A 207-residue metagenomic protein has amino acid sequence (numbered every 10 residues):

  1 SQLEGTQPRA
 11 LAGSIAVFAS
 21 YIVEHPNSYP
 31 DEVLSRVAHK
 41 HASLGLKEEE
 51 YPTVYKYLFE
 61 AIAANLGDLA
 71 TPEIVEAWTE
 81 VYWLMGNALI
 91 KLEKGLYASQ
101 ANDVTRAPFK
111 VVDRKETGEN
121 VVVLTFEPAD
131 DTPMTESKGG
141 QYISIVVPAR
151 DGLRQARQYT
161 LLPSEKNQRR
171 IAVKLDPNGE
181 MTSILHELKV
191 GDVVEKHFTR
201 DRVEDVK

Functional and structural regions predicted by a protein language model:
S1-R106: Globin-like tetrapyrrole-binding proteins
T6, S14, K47-E49, P72 (+4 more regions): Surface-exposed loop/turn and secondary-structure junction residues enriched for glycine/proline
S28-L34, K189-H197: Acidic-glycine-rich active-site phosphate/pyrophosphate-binding loop
W83, E116-T117, R200-D201: Short acidic/polar capping segments at secondary-structure boundaries
D103-V193: Ferredoxin-reductase
T199-K207: A short, basic/flexible loop-to-alpha-helix module at the beginning of a structural domain
